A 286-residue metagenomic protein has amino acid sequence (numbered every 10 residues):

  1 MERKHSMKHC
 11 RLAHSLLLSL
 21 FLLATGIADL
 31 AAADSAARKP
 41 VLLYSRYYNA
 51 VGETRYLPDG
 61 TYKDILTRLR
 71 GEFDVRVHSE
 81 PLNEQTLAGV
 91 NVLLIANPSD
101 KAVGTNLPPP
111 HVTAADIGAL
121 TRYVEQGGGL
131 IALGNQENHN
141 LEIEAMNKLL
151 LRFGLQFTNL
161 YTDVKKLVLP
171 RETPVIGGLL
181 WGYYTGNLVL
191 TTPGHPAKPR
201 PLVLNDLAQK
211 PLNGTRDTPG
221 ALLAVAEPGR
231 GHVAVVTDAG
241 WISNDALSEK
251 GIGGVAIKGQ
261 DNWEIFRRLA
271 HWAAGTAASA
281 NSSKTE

Functional and structural regions predicted by a protein language model:
M1-E2, G104: Short intrinsically disordered, low-complexity coil segments enriched in acidic
E2-L17: Bacterial N-terminal signal peptides that target proteins for export
S15-D29: Bacterial N-terminal signal peptides
A32-E286: Short, surface-exposed patches at the edges or C-terminal ends of soluble domains, predominantly
